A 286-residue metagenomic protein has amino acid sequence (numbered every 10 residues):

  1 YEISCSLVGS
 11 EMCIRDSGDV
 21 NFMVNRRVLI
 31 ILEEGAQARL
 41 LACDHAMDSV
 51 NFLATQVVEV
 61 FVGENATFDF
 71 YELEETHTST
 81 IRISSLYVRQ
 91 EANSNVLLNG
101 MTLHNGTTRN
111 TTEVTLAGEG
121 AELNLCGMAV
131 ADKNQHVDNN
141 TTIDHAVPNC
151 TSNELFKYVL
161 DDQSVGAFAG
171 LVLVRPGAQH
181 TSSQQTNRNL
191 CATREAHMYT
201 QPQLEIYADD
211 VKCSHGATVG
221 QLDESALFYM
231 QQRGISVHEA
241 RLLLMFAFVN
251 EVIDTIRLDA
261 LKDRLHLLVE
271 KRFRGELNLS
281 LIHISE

Functional and structural regions predicted by a protein language model:
Y1-G9, I14, I282-E286: Single conserved hydrophobic/aromatic residue that forms the stacking wall/gate of nucleotide- or nucleobase-binding
S4-S6, V28-L32, V58-V62, F68 (+5 more regions): Well-ordered beta-strand segments characteristic of repetitive beta-sheet solenoids
S10-E11, R15-N95: Internal metal/ion-chelating core segments
F22-V24, A54, R82, T108 (+3 more regions): Residues that act as N-cap/strand-start positions at coil-to-secondary-structure junctions
A36, A42, A66, E72-E74 (+10 more regions): Residues at the loop-to-beta-strand transition
E74-T141: Acidic, glycine-rich loop-and-beta core segments that form the ion-binding/anion-interacting portion of active sites
D132, H145-L281: Family-specific signature for flavin-dependent thymidylate synthase
